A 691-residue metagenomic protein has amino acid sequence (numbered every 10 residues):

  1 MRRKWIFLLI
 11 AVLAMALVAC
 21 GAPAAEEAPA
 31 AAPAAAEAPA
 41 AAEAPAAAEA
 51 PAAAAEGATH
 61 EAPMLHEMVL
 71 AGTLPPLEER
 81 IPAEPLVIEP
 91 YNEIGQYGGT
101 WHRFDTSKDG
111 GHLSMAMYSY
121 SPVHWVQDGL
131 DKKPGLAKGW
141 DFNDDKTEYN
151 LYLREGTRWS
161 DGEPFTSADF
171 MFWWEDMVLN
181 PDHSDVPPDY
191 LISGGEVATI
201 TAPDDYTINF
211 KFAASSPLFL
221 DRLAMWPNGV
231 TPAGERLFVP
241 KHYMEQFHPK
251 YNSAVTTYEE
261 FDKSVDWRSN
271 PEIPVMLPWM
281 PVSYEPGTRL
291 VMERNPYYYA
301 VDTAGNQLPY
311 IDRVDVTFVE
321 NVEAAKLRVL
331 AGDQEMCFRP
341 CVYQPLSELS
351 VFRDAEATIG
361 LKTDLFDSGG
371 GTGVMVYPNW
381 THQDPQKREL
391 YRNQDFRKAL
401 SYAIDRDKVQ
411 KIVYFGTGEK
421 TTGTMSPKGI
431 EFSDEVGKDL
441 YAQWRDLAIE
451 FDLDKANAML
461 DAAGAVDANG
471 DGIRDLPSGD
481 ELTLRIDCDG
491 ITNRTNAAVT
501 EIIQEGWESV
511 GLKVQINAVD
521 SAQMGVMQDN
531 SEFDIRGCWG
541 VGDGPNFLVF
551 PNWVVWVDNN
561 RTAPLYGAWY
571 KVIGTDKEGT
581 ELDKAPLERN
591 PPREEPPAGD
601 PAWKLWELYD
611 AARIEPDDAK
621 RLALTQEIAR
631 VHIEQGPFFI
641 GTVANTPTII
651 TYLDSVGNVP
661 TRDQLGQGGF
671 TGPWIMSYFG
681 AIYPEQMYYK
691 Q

Functional and structural regions predicted by a protein language model:
K4-W5, A16, C20-A55, E67 (+9 more regions): Extracytoplasmic/periplasmic ligand-capture domains
L9-A14: Hydrophobic helical h-region of N-terminal Sec-dependent signal peptides in bacterial secretory/periplasmic proteins
E61, E67-A71, P75-D144, E175: N-terminal lobe/hinge region of extracytoplasmic solute-binding protein
N92-A116, L136, F219-G229, Y377 (+4 more regions): A structural "hinge/loop" feature
Y118-P122, G162, N252-N270: Edge beta-strand plus adjacent loop/short-helix module at the start of the mature soluble/periplasmic domain
D189-Y258, L653: Surface-exposed binding/hinge segments that line and control ligand-binding clefts or catalytic entry sites
A213, T417, V643-P647: Short, well-ordered beta-to-alpha junction loops that form the rim of enzyme active sites and present histidine/acidic
S215-D221, A300, D534-I535, I649: Short, charged/polar, Gly/Pro-enriched secondary-structure boundary elements
